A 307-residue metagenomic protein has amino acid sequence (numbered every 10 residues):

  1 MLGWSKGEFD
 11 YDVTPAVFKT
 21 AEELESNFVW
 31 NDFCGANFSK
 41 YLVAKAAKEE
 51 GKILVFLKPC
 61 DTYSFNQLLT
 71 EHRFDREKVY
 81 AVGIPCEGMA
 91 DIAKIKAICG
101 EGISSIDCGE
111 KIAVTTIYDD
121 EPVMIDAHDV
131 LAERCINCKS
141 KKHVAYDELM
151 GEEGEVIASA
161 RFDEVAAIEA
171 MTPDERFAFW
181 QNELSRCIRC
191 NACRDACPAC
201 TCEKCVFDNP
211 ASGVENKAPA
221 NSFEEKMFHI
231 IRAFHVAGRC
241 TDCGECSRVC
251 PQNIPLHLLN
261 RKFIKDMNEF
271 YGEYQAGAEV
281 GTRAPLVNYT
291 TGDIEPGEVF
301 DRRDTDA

Functional and structural regions predicted by a protein language model:
M1-W180: Iron-sulfur-associated redox domains of electron-transfer enzymes in respiratory and anaerobic energy metabolism
E49, D61, C193, P255-L256: Helix N-cap / loop-to-helix initiation motif
E49, H72, K142, C190-R194 (+2 more regions): Short secondary-structure junctions and interdomain/linker hinges
V55-K58, C187, V249: Active-site-adjacent beta-strand anchor residues
S64-Q67, A196, V249: Phosphate- and divalent-cation-binding pockets in alpha/beta enzyme and binding domains that engage nucleotide-derived
L69-H72, C187, D266: Alpha-helix boundary/capping residues
H128-D147, C190-C193, C200-V206, C243-C246: Cysteine-cluster motifs in flexible loop/terminal segments that predominantly coordinate metals
I157-S185, A199-A307: Ferredoxin-type iron-sulfur electron-transfer modules in oxidoreductases and energy-metabolism complexes
